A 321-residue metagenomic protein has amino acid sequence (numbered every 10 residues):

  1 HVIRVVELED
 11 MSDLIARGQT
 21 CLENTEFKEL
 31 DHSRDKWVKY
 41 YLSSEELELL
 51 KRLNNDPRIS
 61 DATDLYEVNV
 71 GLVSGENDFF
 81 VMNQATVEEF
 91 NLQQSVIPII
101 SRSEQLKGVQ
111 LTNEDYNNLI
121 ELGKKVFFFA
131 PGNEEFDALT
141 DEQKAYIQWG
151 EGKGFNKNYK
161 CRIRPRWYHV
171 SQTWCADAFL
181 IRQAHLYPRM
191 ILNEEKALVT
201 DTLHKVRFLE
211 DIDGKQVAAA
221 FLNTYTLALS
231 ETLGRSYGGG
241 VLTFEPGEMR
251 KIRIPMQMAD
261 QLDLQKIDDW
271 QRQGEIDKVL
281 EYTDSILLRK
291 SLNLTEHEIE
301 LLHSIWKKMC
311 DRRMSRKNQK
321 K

Functional and structural regions predicted by a protein language model:
H1-L42: Internal, well-ordered domain-core segments that constitute the primary functional module of diverse proteins
V2, I100, C310-M314: Intrinsically disordered, low-complexity sequence elements enriched in Ser/Thr/Gly/Pro
I3-E7, A178, I254, L280-E281: Generic low-polarity alpha-helical segments
L8, L14-I15, E23, P246 (+2 more regions): S-adenosyl-L-methionine
L14, T202, I276: Short, mixed-charge aromatic SLiMs
L22, H32-W37, Y41-F80, E142 (+1 more regions): Non-catalytic DNA-recognition/assembly elements of restriction-modification systems
V38, E46-D269: Polybasic, glycine- and aromatic-enriched phosphate-binding surface used to engage nucleic acids
